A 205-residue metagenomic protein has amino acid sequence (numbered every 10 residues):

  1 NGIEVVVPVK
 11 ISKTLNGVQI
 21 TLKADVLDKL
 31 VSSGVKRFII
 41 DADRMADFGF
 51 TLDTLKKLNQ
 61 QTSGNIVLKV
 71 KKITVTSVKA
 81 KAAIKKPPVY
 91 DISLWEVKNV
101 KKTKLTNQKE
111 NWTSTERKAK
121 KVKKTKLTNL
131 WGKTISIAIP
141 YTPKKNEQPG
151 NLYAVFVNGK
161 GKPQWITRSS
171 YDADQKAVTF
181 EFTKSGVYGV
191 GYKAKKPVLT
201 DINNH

Functional and structural regions predicted by a protein language model:
N1, V18-L30: Short, T/G/N/S-enriched strand-turn elements that build extracellular solenoid repeat scaffolds
N1-I11: Low-complexity, acidic Ser/Thr/Pro-rich repeat tracts that form intrinsically disordered stalk/linker regions of very
G2-E4, G17, V35-R37, N65 (+3 more regions): A generic structural signal for beta-strand entry/edge sites
K10-L15, K23, S33, A83: Solvent-exposed, low-complexity segments and loops of surface/extracellular structural proteins
I20-L22, L55-T62, V157-P163: Short, solvent-exposed secondary-structure boundary motifs
K23-D25, G49-T51, D172: Helix N-terminus capping/helix-initiation residues
D28-L130: Self-processing/autoproteolytic domain segments and adjacent N-terminal interaction modules in large, modular
V100-H205: Proteolytic cleavage junctions
